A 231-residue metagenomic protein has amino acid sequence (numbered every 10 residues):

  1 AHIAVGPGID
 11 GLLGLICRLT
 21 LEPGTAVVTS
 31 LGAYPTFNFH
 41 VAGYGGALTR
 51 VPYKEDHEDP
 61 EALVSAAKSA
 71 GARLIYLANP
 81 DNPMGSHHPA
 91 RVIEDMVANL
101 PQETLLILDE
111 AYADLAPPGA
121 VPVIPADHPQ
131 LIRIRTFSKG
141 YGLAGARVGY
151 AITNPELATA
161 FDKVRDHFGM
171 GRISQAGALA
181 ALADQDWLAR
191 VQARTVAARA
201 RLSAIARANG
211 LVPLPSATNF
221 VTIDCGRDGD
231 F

Functional and structural regions predicted by a protein language model:
A1-L15: Short loop-beta-helix segment that forms the pyridoxal 5′-phosphate
I3, V27, L48, L106 (+1 more regions): Hydrophobic/aromatic residues located in beta-strands of well-ordered beta-sheets within soluble catalytic
G11, R18-L77: PLP-dependent aminotransferase-like
A42, E58-A70, P83-L143: Active-site pre-lysine segment of PLP-dependent enzymes
T49-V51, L74-P80, L106-L108, L214-A217: Short beta-strands and strand-loop turn motifs
Q130-R207, L211-L214: PLP-dependent aminotransferase class I/II
A200, R207-V212, F220-F231: Conserved C-terminal alpha-helix-loop-beta "cap" of PLP-dependent enzymes that closes/shapes the active-site mouth
